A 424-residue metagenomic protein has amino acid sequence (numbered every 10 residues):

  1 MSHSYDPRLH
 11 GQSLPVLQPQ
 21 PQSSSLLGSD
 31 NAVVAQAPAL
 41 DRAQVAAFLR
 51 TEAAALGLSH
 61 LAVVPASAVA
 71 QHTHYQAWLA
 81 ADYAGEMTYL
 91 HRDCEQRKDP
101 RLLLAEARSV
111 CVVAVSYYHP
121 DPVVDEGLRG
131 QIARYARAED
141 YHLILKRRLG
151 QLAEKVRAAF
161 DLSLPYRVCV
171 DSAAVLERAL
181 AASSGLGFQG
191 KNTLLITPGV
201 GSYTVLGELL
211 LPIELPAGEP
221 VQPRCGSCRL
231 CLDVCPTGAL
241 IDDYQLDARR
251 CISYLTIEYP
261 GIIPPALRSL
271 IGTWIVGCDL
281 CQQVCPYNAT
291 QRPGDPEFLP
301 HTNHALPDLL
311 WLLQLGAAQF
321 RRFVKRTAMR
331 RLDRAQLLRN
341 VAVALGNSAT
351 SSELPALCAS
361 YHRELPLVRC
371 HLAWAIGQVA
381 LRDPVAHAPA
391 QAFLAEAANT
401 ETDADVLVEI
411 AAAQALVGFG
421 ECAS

Functional and structural regions predicted by a protein language model:
S2-P19, S24-R224, I263, G272 (+2 more regions): Auxiliary alpha/beta "docking" domains used to position bulky ligands
A55-L58, L230-Y254, I271-F298: Iron-sulfur cluster-binding cysteine motifs and their immediate structural context in ferredoxin-like electron-transfer
P212-L215, E219, L246-G261: A short, charged helix-loop
P220-L230, L240-D243, R330: Flavin-dependent oxidoreductase catalytic cores
L267-L299, L310, L315, Q319-V343: C-terminal amphipathic alpha-helical segment
Q319-F323, A349-Y361, R382-A398, C422-S424: Amphipathic alpha-helical scaffolding segments comprising HEAT/armadillo-like alpha-solenoid repeats
R331-Q336, S351, E364-C370, T400-D405: Alpha-helix N-cap/helix-start positions at coil->helix boundaries
L338-S348, R369-R382, L407-G420: Structural detector for internal amphipathic alpha-helices that build alpha-solenoid repeat scaffolds
